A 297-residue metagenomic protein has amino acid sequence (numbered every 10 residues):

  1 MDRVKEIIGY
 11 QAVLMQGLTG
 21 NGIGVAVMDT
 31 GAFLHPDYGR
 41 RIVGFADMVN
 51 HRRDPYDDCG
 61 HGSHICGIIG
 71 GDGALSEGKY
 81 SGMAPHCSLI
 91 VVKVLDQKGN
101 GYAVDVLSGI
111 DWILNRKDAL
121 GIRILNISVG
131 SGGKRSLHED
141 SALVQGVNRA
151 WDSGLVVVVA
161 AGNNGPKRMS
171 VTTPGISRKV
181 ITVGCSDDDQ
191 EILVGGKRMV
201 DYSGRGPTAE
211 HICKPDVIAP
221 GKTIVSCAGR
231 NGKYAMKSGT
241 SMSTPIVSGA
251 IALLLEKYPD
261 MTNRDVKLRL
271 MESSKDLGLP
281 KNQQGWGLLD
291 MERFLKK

Functional and structural regions predicted by a protein language model:
M1-G24, D37, S136, L193 (+1 more regions): Protease zymogen maturation seam
L14-A26, A32-G44, R52-V104, L120-R123 (+4 more regions): Subtilisin-like serine protease catalytic core
T19, N148-D152, I218: Anion (oxyanion) recognition and catalysis
D29, G175-E256, D260, R293-F294: Extracellular S/T/G-rich loop segment that most often corresponds to the catalytic His/Ser-adjacent loop
G31-F33, M48-V49, L75, L95-G99 (+5 more regions): Solvent-exposed loop/turn segments at secondary-structure junctions within structured extracellular/periplasmic domains
C66-I69, I90-D96, S170-T173, G221-Q284: Hydrolase catalytic cores
V94-K179, A209-I212, G229-S243, Q283: Substrate-binding/access-modulating region of protease and related hydrolase catalytic domains
G162, R293-K297: Secreted peptidase-domain scaffold signal
